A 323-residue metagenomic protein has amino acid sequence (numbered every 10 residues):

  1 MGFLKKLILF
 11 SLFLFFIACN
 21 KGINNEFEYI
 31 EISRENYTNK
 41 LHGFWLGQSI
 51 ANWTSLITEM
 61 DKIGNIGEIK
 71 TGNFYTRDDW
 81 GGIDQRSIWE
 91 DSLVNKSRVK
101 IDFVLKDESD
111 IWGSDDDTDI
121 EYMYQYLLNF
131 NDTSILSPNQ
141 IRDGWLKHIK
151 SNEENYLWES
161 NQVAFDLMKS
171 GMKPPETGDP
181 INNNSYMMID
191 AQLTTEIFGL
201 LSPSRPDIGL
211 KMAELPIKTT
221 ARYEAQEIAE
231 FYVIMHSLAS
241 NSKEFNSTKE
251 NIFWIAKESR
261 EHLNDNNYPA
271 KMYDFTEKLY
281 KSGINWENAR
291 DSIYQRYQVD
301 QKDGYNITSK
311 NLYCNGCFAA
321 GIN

Functional and structural regions predicted by a protein language model:
L4-F10: Sec-dependent signal peptide recognition, specifically the positively charged N-region followed immediately by
I17-A18: C-terminal motif of bacterial Sec signal peptides marking the signal peptidase cleavage site
I32, F165-Y186, T195-R205, E214-T219 (+1 more regions): Accessory "access/gating" subregions that flank catalytic or transport cores
N36-N52: Mature N-terminal segment immediately following signal peptide/propeptide cleavage in secreted/periplasmic
L46, D110-D116, I120, Q125-E230: Active-site cavity-forming subdomains of large catalytic enzyme subunits
Q48, N52-E59, I197-L200: Alpha-helical support elements that line or immediately flank enzyme active sites and cofactor-binding pockets
I57-F103, T118-I120, R142, E153: Active-site-surrounding "flap" and adjacent substrate/cofactor-binding loops of secreted or lumenal enzymes, prototyped
R98, D102-S114, T118, Y124-E153 (+2 more regions): N-terminal leader/propeptide and maturation segments of large enzyme subunits in energy/redox metabolism and hydrolases
